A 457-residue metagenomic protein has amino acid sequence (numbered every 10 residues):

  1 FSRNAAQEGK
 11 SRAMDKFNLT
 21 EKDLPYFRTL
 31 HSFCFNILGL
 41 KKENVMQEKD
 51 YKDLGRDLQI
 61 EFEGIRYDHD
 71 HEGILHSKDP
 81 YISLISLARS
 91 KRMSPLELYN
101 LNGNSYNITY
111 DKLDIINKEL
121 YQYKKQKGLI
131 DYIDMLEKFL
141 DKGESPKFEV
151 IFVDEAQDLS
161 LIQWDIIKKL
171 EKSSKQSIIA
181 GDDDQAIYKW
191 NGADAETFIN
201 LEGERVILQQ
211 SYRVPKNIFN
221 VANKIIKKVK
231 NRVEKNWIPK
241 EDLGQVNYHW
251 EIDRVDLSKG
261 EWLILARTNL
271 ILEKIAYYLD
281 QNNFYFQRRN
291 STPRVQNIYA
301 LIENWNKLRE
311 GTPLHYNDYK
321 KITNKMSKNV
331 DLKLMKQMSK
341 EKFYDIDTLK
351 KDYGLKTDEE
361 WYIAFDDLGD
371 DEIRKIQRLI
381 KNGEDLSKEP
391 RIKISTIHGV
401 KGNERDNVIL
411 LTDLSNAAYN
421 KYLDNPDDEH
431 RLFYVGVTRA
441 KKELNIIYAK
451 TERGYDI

Functional and structural regions predicted by a protein language model:
F1, K22-L38, F284-L308: Conserved beta-strand -> loop -> alpha-helix junction used to position metal-binding or nucleic-acid-contacting
F1-E43, N223, V400, T438: P-loop NTPase Walker
R3-N4, Q157-L243, L263-Q281, Q287-Q296 (+6 more regions): Conserved helicase motor core of SF1/SF2 NTP-dependent helicases
K22, K172-Q176, A440-K442: A short helix->loop->beta-strand "cap" motif at the edges of active sites that frequently abuts
Y26-T29, L129-M135, F139, P390-H398: Conserved two-lobed SF2 helicase motor
R66-F152, L161-I166, K189: Accessory N-terminal region flanking or inserted into the helicase ATPase core in nucleic-acid motor proteins
N247-G260: Conserved interdomain hinge at the start of the Helicase C-terminal
N306-I447: Conserved helicase C-terminal RecA-like lobe
